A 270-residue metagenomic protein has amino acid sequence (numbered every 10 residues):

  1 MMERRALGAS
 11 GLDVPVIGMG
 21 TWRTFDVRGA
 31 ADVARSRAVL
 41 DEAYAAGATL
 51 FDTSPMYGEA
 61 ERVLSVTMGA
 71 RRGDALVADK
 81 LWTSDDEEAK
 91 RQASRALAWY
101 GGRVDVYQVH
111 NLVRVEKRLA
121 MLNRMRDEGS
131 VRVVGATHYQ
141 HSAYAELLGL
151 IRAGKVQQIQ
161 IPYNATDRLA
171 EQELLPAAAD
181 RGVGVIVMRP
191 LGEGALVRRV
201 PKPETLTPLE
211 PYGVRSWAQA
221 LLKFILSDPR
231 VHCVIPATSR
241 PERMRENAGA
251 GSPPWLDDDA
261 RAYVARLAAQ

Functional and structural regions predicted by a protein language model:
M1-A75: N-terminal binding-site loop/beta-alpha segment at the start of enzyme catalytic domains that lines or forms
R4, T83, H110-Q270: Beta/alpha (TIM)-barrel catalytic core signal, keyed to glycine-rich beta->alpha loops juxtaposed to Asp/Glu that bind
G8-G11, L64-D74, S94-G102, L122-D127 (+2 more regions): Acidic (Asp/Glu)-rich catalytic clusters
V16, L50, R103-V106, V133 (+2 more regions): Residues at the N-termini of beta-strands
W22-A34, A78-E87, T137, L206-Y212: Active-site mouth loops of central-metabolism enzymes
G29-A43, D85-Y100, H141-L150, W217-L222: Short, acidic/polar
S65-A78, R245-P254: Short, electropositive alpha-helical surface patch
D74-D86, V106-N111: A short, structured active-site edge motif that brings together acidic residues
